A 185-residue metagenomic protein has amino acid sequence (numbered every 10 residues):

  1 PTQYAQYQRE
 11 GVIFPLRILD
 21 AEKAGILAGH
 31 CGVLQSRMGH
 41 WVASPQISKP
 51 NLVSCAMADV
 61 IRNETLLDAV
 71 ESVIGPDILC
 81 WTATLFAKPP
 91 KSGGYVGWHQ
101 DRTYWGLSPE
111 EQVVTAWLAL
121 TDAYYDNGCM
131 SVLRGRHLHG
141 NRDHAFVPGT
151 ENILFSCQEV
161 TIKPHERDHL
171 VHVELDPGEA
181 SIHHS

Functional and structural regions predicted by a protein language model:
P1-P109, H144-A145: Non-heme Fe(II)-dependent double-stranded beta-helix
P76, K91, R102, L107-P109 (+2 more regions): Active-site region of the double-stranded beta-helix
V114-T115: Conserved N-terminal beta-strand and adjoining loop/helix that marks the start of the Nudix/MutT-like hydrolase domain
A123-S185: Double-stranded beta-helix
